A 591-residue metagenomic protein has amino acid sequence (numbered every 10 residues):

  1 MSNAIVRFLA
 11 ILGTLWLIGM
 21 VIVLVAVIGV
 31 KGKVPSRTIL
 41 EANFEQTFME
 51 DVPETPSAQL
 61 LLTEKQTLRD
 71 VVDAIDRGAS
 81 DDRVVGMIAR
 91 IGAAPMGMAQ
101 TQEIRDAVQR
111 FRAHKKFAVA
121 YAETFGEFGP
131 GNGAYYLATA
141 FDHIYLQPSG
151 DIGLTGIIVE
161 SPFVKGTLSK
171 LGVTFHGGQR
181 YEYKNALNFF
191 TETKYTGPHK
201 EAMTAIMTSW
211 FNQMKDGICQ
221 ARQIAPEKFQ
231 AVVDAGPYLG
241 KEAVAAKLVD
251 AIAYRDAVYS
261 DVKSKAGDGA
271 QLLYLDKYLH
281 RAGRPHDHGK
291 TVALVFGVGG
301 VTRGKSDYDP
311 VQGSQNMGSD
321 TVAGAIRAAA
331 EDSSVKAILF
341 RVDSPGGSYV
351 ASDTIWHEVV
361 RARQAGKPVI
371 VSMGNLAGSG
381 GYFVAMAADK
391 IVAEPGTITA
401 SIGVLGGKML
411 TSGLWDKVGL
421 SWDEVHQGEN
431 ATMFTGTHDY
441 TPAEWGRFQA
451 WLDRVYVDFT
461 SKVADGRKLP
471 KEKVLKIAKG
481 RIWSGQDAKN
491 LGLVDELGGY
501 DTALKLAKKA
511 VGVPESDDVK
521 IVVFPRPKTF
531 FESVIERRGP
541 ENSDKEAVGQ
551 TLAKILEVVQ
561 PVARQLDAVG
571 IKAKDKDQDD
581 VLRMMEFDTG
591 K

Functional and structural regions predicted by a protein language model:
M1-T55, L60-V71, I75, I158-G240 (+9 more regions): Intrinsically disordered, low-complexity segments enriched in small/flexible residues
K31, T38-P162, H288-L414: Cleft-lining beta-strand/loop regions that shape enzyme active-site pockets
T139-F141, L171, K247-L248, A387-A388 (+1 more regions): Short, structured coil segments at secondary-structure junctions
Y145-L146, V249-R255, V392-A393, V494-Y500: Short acidic-hydrophobic, aromatic-tinged amphipathic segments that line or gate anion-handling sites
A225-A246, D250-A251, K468-G498: Amphipathic alpha-helical substructures
F296-G299, V342-S344, M373-N375, A388 (+10 more regions): Active-site proximal loops enriched in glycine and acidic residues that flank catalytic Cys/His/Asp and coordinate
K390, T411-D423, Q427, G436: Conserved phosphate-handling catalytic cores of large alpha/beta enzymes
G407, D416-V418, T437-L491, Y500 (+3 more regions): Solvent-exposed soluble domains appended to multi-pass membrane proteins
